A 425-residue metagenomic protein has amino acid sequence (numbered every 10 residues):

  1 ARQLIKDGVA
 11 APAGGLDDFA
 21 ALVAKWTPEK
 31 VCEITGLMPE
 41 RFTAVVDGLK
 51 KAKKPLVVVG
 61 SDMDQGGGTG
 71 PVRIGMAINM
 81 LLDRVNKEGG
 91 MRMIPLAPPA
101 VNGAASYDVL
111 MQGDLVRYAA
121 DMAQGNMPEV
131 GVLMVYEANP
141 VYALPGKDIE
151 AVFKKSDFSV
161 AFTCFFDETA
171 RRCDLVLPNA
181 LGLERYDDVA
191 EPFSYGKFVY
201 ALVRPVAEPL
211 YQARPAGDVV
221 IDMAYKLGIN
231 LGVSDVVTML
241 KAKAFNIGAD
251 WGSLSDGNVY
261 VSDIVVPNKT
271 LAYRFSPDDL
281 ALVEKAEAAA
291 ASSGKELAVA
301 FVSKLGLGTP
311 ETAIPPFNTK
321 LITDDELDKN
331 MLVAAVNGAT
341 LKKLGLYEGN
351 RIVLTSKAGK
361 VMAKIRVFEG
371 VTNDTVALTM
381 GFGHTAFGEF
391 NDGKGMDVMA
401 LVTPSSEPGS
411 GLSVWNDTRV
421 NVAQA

Functional and structural regions predicted by a protein language model:
A1-D7, S194-V203, Q212-D222: Short alpha-helices
A1-K53: Long, well-ordered, tryptophan-enriched scaffold segments
R2-Q3, K87, F166-A170, L183-A190 (+3 more regions): Short gly/pro/ser/thr-enriched loop/turn and capping motifs at secondary-structure boundaries
G8-A11, L56, N86-M93, L231-V237: Flexible, glycine/charged-enriched surface loops at secondary-structure junctions
G14, W26, L37-E40, A44 (+4 more regions): Conserved active-site and cofactor/substrate-binding residues in soluble primary-metabolism enzymes
W26-P28, V58-S61, V199-E208: Flexible glycine/proline-enriched surface loops and loop-helix/loop-strand junctions
E33, P71-L175, A180-Y200, V206 (+1 more regions): Extended redox/cofactor-interaction regions of prokaryotic respiratory oxidoreductases
R204-N258, P316-A335, A339-A425: Long, contiguous, secondary-structure-rich segments that constitute the structural scaffold of globular domains
